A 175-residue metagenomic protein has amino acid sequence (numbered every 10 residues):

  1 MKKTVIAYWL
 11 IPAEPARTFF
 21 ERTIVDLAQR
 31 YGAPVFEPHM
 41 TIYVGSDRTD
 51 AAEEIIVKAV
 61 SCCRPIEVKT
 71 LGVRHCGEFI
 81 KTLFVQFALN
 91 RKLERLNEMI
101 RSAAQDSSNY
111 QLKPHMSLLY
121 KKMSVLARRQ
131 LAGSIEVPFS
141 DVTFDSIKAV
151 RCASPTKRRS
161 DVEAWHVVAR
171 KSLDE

Functional and structural regions predicted by a protein language model:
M1-K69, L89-S146, T156-E175: Basic, often amphipathic N-terminal segments
H39, E67, H75-F84: Structural motif corresponding to the early beta-alpha repeats
G72-I80, K148-K157: Short proline/glycine- and acidic-rich turn/helix-capping motifs at secondary-structure junctions
V85-F87, A149: Short beta-strand element of the conserved SAM-dependent methyltransferase core
